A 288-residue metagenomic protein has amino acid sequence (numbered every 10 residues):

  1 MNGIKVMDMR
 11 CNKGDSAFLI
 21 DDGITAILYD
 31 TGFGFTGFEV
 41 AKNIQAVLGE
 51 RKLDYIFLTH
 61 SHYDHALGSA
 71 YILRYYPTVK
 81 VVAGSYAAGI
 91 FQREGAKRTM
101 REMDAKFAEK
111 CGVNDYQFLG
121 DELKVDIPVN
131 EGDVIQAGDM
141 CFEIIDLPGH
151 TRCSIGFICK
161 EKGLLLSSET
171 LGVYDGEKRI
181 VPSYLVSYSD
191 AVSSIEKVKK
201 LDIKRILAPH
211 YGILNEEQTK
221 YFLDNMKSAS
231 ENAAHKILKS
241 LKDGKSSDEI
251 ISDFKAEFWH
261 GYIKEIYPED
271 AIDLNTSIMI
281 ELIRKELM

Functional and structural regions predicted by a protein language model:
M1-L48, G156-S168: Conserved beta-strand hairpin/beta-sheet module of binuclear metal-dependent hydrolase folds, prominently
I20, D133-A137: Short acidic-hydrophobic surface loop/beta-edge motif
T25, Y76-V79, I203: A short helix->loop->beta-strand "cap" motif at the edges of active sites that frequently abuts
I27-Y29, F57, V81, L164-L166 (+1 more regions): Residue-level marker for buried hydrophobic side chains located in beta-strands that build the well-ordered beta-sheet
F33-F35, C141-P148, R152-F222: Metallo-beta-lactamase
G37-F38, Q45-N130, V134: Active-site HxH/HxHxD metal-binding segment of metal-dependent hydrolases
E217-A234: Short, electropositive alpha-helical surface patch
K236-M288: C-terminal regulatory/interaction regions
